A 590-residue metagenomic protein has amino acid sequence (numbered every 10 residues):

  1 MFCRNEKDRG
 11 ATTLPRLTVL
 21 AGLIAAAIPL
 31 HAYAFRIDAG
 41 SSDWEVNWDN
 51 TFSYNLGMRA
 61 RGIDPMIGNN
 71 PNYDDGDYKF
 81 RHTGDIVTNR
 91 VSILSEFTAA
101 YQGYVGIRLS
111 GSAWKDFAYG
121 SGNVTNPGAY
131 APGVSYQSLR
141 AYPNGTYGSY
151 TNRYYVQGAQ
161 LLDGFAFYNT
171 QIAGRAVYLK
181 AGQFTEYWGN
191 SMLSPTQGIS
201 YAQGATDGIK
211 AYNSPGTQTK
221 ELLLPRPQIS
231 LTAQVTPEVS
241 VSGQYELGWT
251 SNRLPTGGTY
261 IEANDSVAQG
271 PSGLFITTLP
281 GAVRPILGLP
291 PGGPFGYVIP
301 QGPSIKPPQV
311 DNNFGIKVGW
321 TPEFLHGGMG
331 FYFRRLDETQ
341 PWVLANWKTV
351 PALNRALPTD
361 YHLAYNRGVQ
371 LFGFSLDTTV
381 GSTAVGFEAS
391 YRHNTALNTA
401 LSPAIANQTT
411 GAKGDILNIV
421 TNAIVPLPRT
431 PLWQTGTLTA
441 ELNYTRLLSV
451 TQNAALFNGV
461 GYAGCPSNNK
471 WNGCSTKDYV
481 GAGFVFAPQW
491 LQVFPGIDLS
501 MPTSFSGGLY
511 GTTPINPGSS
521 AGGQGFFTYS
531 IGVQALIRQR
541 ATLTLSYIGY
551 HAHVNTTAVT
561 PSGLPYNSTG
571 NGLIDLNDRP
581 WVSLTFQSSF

Functional and structural regions predicted by a protein language model:
Y33-W48, A60-I63, F97-I107, G120 (+8 more regions): Short loop/turn motifs that connect adjacent beta-strands in outer-membrane beta-barrel proteins
W44, D74, D85-I93, Q157-L162 (+7 more regions): Residues that define the transmembrane beta-barrel architecture of outer-membrane proteins
N50, I93-A99, L109, D163-Y168 (+12 more regions): Residues on the lipid-exposed face of transmembrane beta-strands in outer-membrane beta-barrel proteins
Y54-A60, A113-F117, Q183-Y187, Y245-S251 (+10 more regions): Transmembrane beta-strands of outer-membrane beta-barrel pores
D64-F80, G120-Y150, G198-P215, P255-G302 (+5 more regions): Solvent-exposed loop segments that connect transmembrane elements
T98, G103-D265, G270, L336 (+3 more regions): Outer membrane beta-barrel
G216-L427, Y444, N468-N472, V480 (+3 more regions): Signature for the C-terminal beta-barrel architecture of outer-membrane proteins
R540, D575-F590: Outer-membrane beta-barrel "beta-signal"
